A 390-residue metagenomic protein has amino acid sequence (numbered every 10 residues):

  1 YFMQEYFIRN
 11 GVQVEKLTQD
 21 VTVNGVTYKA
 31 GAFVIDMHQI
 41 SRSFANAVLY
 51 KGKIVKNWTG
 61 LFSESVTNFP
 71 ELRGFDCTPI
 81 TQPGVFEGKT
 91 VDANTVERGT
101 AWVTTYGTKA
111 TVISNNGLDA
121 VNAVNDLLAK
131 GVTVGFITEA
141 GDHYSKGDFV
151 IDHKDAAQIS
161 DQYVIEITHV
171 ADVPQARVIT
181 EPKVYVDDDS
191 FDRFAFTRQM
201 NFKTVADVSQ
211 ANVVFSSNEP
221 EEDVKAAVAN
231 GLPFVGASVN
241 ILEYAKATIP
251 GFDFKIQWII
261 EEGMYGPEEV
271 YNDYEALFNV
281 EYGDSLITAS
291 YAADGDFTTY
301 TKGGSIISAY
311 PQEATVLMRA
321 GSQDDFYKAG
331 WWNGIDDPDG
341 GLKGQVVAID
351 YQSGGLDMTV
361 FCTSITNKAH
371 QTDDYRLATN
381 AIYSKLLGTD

Functional and structural regions predicted by a protein language model:
Y1-D390: Intrinsic-disorder/low-complexity accessory segments
